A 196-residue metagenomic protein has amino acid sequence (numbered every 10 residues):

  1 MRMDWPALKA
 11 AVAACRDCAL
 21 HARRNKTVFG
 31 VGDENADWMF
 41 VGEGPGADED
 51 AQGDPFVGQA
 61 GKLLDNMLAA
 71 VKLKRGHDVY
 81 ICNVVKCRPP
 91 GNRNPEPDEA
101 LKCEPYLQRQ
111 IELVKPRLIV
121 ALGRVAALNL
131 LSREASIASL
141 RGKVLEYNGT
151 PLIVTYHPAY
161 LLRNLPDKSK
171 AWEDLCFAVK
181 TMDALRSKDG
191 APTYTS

Functional and structural regions predicted by a protein language model:
M1-S196: A polyanion-binding, active-site-adjacent surface
